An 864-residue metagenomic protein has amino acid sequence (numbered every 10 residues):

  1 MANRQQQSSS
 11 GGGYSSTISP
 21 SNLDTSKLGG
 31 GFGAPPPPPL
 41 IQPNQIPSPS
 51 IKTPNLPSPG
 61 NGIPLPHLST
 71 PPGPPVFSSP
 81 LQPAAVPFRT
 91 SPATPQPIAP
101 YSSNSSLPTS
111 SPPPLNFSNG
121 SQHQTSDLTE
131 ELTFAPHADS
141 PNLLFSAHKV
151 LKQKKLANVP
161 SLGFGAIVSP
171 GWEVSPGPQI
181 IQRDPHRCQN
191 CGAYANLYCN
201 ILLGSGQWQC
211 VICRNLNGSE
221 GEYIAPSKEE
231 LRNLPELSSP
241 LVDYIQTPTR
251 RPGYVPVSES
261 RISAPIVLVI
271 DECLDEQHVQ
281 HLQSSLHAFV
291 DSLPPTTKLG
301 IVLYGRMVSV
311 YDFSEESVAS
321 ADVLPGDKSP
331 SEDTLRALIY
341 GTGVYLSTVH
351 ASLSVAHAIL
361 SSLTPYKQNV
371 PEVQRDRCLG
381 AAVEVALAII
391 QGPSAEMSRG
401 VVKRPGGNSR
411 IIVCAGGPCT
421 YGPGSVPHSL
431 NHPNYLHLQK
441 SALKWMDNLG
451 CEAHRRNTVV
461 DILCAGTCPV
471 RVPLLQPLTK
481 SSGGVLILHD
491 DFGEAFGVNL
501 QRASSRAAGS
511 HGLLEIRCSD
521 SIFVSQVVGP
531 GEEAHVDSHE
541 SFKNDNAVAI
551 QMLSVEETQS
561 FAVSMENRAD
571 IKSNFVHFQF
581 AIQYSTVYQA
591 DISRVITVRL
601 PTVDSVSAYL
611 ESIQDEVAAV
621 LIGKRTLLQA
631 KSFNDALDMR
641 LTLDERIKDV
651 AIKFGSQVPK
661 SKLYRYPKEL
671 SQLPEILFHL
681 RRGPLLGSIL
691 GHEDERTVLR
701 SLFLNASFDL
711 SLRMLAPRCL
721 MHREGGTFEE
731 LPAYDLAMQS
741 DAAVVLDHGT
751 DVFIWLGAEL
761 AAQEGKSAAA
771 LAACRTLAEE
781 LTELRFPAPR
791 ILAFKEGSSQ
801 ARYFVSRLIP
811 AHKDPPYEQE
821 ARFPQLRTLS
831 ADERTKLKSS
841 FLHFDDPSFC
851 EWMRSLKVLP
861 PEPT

Functional and structural regions predicted by a protein language model:
A2-D814, R827-T864: Extended acidic, low-complexity intrinsically disordered regions
